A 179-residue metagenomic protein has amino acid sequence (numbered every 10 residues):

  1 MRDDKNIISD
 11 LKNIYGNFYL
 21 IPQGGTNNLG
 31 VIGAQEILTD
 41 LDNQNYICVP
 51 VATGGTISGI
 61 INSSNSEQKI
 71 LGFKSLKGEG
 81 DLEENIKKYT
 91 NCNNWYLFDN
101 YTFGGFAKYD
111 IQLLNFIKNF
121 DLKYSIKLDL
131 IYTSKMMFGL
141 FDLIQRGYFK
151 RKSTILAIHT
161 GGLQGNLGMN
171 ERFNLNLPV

Functional and structural regions predicted by a protein language model:
M1-N43, N93-F116, D121: Small/polar-residue-rich loop-to-helix segments that shape phosphate-bearing ligand pockets
D4-N6, F138-G139, G161: Short secondary-structure boundary/hinge segments and terminal tails
D10-N13, G59-S63, K88-N91, D110-I117 (+2 more regions): Noncatalytic linker/hinge segments flanking ATPase motor cores
N13-Y15, D42-N43, N65, Y148-K152: Flexible, charged surface loops at secondary-structure boundaries
N17, Q68, I126: Short glycine/serine/threonine/alanine-rich loop segments
Y19, C48, T154-L156: Conserved beta-strand elements of the Class I
L29-G105, I158-V179: Glycine-rich phosphate/pyrophosphate-binding loop at beta-loop-alpha junctions
F98-Y101, F106-K152: Active-site-adjacent helical/loop segments in soluble small-molecule enzymes
